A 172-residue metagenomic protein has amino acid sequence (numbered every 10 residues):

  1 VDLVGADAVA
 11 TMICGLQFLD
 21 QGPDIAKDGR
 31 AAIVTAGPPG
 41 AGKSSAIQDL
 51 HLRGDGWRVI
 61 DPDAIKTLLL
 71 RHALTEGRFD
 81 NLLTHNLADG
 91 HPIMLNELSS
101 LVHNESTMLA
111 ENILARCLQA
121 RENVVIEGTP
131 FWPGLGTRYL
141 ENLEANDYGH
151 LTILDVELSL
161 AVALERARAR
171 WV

Functional and structural regions predicted by a protein language model:
V1-D24: N-terminal pre-Walker A segment at the start of P-loop NTPase domains
Q21-R30, R116-L118: Phosphate-binding P-loop
A32-V34: Short hydrophobic/aromatic beta-strand immediately N-terminal to the Walker A/P-loop
P38-P39: The conserved Walker
G42: Conserved glycine(s) of the Walker
A46: Hydrophobic positions on the alpha1 helix immediately C-terminal to the Walker A/P-loop
D55-E141: Conserved nucleotide-sensing/catalytic segment adjacent to the nucleotide-binding pocket in NTP-handling enzymes
E144-V172: A glycine- and Lys/Arg-enriched "phosphate-lid" helix/loop adjacent to the NTP-binding pocket of small-molecule kinases
